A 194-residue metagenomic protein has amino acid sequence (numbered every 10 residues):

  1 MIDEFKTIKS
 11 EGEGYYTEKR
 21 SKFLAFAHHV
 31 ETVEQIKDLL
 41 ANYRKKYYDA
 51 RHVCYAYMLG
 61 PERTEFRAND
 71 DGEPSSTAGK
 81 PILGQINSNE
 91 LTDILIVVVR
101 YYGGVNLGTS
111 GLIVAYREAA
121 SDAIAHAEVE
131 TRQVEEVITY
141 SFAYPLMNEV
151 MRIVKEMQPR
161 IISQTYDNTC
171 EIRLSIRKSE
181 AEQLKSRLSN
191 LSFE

Functional and structural regions predicted by a protein language model:
M1-T77, S163, A181: C-terminal regulatory domains involved in ligand/effector binding and gene-expression control
Y47-A50, M157-I162, S189-E194: A common structural junction motif
A50-V53, A127-E136, E194: Flexible, glycine/charged-enriched surface loops at secondary-structure junctions
A78-H126: Active-site beta-strand/loop microenvironment that shapes enzyme catalytic pockets
E128-Y144, I172-L174: Short glycine-/aliphatic-rich beta-strand segments at the starts of folded cytosolic domains
S141-Q158: Short amphipathic alpha-helix segments
N168-T169: N-terminal positively charged helical leader segments and presequences
L174, E180-Q183: Terminal, non-globular segments
